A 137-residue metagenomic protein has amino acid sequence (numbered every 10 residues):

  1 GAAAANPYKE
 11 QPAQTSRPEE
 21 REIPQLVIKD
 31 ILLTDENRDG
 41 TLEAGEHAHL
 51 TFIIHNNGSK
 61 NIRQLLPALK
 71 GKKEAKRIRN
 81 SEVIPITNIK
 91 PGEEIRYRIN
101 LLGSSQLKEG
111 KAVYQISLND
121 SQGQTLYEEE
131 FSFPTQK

Functional and structural regions predicted by a protein language model:
A2-E43, E74, P134-K137: Low-complexity, acidic Ser/Thr/Pro/Gly-rich terminal tails and inter-domain linkers that flank the onset of structured
P12-T15, R79-E82, L102-K137: Terminal connector regions
N37, I54-N61, S105, Q122: Short, acidic/polar linear motifs in exposed loop/turn regions
N37-E46, N88-K90, L107: Short, solvent-exposed beta-strand/turn "edge" segments of beta-rich domains on protein surfaces
A44-T51, I95-R98, G110-V113: Short, solvent-exposed loop/turn segments enriched in Ser/Thr/Gly
T51-H55, A68-K70, R98-L102, Q115-N119: Residue-level recognition of well-ordered beta-strand positions that form the cores of beta-sheet-rich folds across
H55-K76: Short acidic, flexible loop segments centered on an aromatic residue
K76-Q106: Intrinsically disordered, low-complexity Pro/Gly/Ser/Thr-rich segments with frequent PxxP/GP/PP motifs and embedded
